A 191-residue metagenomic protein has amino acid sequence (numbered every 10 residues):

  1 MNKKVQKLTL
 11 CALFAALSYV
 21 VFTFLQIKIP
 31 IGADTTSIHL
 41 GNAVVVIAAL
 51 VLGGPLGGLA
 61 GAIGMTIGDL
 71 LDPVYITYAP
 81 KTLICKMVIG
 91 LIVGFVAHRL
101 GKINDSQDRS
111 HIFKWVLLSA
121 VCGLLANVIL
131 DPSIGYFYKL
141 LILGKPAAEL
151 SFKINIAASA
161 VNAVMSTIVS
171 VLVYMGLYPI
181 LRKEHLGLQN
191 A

Functional and structural regions predicted by a protein language model:
M1-A191: Loop-helix junctions at membrane interfaces
